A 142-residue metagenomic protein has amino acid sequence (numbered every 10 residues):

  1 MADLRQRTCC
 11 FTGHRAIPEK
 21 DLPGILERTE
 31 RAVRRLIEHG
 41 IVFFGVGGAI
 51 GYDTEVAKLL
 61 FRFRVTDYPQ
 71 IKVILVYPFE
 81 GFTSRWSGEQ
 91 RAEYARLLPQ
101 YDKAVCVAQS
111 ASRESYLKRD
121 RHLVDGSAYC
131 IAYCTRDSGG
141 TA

Functional and structural regions predicted by a protein language model:
M1-A142: Acidic/glycine-enriched connector segments
